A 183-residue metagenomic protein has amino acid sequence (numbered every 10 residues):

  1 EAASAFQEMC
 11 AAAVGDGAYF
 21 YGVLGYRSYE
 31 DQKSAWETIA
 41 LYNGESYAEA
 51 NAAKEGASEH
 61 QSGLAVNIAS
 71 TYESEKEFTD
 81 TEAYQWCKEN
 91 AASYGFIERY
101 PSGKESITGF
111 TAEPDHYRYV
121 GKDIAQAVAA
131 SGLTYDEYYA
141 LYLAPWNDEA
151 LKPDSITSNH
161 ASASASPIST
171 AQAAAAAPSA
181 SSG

Functional and structural regions predicted by a protein language model:
E1-H160: Cell-envelope/glycan interface and biosynthesis
K152-G183: Ser/Thr/Gly/Pro-rich low-complexity, disordered linker/stalk segments of secreted and cell-surface proteins
